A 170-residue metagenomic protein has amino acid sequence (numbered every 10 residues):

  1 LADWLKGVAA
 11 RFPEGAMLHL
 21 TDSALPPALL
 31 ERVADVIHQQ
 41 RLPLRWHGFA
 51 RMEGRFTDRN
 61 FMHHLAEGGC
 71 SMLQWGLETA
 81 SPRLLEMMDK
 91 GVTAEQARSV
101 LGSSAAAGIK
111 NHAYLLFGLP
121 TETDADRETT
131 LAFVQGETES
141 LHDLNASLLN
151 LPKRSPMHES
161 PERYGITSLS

Functional and structural regions predicted by a protein language model:
L1-N111, F117: Conserved SAM/AdoMet-binding glycine-rich loop
T21, W46-M52, L77, N111-L119 (+4 more regions): Long, contiguous hydrophobic alpha-helical segments, chiefly transmembrane helices and signal peptides
A28, R83-M88, F117-A125, E137-S170: Flexible glycine/acidic-rich beta-alpha junction loops that bind and position SAM and/or redox cofactors in anaerobic
E31-Q39, P43, A105, T123-L141: Short, electropositive alpha-helical surface patch
M62-M72, T129-L151: Structural recognition of alpha->loop->beta junctions
H64-L65, G91-V92, T130-A132, P161-Y164: Short, hinge-like loop/turn segments at secondary-structure boundaries
